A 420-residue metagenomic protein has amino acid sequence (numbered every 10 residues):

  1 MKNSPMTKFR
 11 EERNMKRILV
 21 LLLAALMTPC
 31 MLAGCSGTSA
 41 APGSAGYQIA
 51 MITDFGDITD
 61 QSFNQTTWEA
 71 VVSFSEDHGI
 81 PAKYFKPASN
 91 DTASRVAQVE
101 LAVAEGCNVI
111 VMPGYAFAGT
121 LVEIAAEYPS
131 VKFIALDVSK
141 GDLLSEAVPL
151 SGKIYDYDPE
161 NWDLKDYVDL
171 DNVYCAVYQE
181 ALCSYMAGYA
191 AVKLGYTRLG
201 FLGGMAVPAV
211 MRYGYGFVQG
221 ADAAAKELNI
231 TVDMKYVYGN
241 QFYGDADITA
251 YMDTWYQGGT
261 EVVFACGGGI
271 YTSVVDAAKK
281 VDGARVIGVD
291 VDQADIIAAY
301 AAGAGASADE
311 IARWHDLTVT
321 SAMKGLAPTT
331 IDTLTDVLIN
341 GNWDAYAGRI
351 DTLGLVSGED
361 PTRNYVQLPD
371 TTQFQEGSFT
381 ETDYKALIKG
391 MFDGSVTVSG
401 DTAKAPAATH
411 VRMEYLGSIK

Functional and structural regions predicted by a protein language model:
M1-Y47, L416-K420: Short, low-complexity disordered leader/linker segments with a strong preference for bacterial N-terminal type II
A41-K420: A residue-level marker of the well-folded mature domains of exported/periplasmic proteins
